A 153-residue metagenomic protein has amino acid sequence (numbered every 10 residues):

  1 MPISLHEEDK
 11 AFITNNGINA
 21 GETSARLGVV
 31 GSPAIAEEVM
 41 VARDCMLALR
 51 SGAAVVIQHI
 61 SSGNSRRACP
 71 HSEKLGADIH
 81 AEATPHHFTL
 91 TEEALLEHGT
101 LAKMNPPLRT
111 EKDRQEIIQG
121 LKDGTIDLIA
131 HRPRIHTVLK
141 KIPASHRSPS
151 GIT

Functional and structural regions predicted by a protein language model:
M1-I129: Histidine/acidic residue-rich metal-binding segments in metalloenzymes
T23, V138-R147: Basic, amphipathic juxtamembrane/active-site segments that coordinate anionic phosphate or diphosphate groups
E37-E38, R147-T153: Gly/Ser/Thr-rich active-site loops/lids in small-molecule metabolic enzymes that frequently grip phosphoryl groups
H131-L139: Active-site anion/phosphate-binding pocket segments in diverse small-molecule metabolic enzymes
